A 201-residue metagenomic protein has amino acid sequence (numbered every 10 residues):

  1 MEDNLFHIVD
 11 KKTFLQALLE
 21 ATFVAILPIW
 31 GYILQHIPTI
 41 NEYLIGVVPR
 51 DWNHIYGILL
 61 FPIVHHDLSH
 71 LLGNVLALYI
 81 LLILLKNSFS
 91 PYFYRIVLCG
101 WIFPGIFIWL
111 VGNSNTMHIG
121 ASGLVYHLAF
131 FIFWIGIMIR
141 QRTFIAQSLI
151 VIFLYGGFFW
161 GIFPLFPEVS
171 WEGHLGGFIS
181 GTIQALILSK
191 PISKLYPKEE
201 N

Functional and structural regions predicted by a protein language model:
E2-N201: A detector for small-residue-rich transmembrane helices and their helix-helix packing motifs
